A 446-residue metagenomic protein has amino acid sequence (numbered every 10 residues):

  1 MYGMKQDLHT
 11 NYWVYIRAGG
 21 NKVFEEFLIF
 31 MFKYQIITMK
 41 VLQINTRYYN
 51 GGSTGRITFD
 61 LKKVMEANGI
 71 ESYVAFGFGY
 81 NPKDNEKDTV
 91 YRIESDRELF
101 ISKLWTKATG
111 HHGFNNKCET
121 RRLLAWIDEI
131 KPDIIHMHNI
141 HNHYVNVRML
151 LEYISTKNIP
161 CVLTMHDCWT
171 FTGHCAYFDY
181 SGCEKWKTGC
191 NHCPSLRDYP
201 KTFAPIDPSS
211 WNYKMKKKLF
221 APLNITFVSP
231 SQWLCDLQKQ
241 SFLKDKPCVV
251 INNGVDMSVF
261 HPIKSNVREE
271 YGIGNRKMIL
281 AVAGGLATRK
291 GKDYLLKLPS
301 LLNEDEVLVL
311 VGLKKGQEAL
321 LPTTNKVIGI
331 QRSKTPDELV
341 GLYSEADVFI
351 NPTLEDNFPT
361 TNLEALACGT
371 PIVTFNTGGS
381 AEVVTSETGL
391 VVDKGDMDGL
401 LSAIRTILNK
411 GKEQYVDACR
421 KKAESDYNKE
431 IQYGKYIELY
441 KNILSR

Functional and structural regions predicted by a protein language model:
D236-K239, V255-E270, A319-L321: Acidic anion/phosphate-binding donor-loop and adjacent secondary structure in glycosyltransferase catalytic cores
G272-K290, L296-P299: Conserved donor-binding/catalytic core segment of Leloir-type glycosyltransferases
Q317-D337: Nucleotide-activated donor-binding/catalytic signature segment of Leloir-type glycosyltransferases, i.e., the conserved
G341-A346: Short alpha-helical donor nucleotide-sugar binding micro-motif in glycosyltransferases
L354: Aromatic "clamp/platform" in nucleotide-sugar-dependent glycosyltransferases that forms part of the donor/acceptor
P371-T374: Short hydrophobic beta-strand element within catalytic cores of glycosyltransferases and related nucleotide-activated
S386, L390-M397, T406-G411: Conserved acidic donor-binding segment of nucleotide-sugar-dependent glycosyltransferases
E413-D426, K435-E438, N442: A short, well-ordered alpha-helix in the C-terminal region of glycosyltransferases
